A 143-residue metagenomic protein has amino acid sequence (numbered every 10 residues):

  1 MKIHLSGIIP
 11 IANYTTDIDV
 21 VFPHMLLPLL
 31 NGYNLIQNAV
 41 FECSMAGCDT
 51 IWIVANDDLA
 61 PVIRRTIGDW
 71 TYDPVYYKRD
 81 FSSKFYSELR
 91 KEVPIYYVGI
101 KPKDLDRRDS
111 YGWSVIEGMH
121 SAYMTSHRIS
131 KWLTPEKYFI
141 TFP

Functional and structural regions predicted by a protein language model:
M1-K84: N-terminal glycine-rich phosphate-binding loop and ensuing alpha1 helix
D73, S82-P143: Conserved beta-loop-beta/alpha segment of the NTase-like Rossmann-fold superfamily that binds/positions NTPs
